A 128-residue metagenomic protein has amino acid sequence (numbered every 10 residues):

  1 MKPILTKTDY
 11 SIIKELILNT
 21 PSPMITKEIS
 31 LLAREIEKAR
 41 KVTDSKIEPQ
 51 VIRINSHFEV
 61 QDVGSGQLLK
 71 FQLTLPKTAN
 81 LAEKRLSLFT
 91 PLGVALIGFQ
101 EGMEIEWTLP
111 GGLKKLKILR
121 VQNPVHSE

Functional and structural regions predicted by a protein language model:
M1-P49, Q61: N-terminal intrinsically disordered, low-complexity, charge/repeat-rich segments that act as generic
T8, K27, R53, S87 (+2 more regions): Charged, alpha-helix-enriched surfaces in structured cytosolic catalytic cores of large nucleotide-utilizing machines
I29-I36, L75-F89: Short, basic/aromatic beta-hairpin or loop at an interaction surface
T43-S45, L88-A95: Short alpha-helix capping/helix-loop boundary micro-motifs
P49-V51, V94-G98: Short, surface-exposed secondary-structure edge patches
I52-V63, L68-Q72, E101-N123: FKBP-type peptidyl-prolyl cis-trans isomerase
V125-E128: Short acidic DE-rich linear segments
